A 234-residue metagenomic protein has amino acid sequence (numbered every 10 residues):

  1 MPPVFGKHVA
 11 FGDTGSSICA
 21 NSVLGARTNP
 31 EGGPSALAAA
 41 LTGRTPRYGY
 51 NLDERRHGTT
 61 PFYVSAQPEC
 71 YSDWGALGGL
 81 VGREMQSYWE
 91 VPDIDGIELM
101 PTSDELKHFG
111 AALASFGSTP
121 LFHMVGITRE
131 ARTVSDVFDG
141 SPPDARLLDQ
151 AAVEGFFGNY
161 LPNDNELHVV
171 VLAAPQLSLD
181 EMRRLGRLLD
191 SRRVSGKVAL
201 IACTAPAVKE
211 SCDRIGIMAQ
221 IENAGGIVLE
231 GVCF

Functional and structural regions predicted by a protein language model:
M1-F234: Non-transmembrane, aqueous-exposed alpha-helical and coiled segments at domain scale
